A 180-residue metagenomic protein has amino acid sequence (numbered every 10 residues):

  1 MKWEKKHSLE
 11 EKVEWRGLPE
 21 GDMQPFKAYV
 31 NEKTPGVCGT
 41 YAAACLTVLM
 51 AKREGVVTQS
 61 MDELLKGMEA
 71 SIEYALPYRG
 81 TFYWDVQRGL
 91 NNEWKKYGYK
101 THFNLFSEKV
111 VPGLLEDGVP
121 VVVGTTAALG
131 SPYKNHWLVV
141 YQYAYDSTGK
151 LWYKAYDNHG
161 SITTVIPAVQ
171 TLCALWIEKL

Functional and structural regions predicted by a protein language model:
M1-R79, D146-T148: Active-site-adjacent structural segments surrounding the nucleophilic cysteine of cysteine proteases and isopeptidases
L65-L180: Conserved active-site-adjacent core of cysteine acyl-enzyme catalytic domains
